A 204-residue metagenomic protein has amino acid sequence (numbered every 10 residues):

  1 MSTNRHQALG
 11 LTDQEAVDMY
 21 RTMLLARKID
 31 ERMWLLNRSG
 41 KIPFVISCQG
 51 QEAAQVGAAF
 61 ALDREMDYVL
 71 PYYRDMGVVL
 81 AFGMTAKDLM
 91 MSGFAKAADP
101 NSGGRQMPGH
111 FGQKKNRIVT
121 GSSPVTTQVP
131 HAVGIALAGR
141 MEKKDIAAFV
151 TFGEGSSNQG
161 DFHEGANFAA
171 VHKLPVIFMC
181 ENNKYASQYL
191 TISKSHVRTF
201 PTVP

Functional and structural regions predicted by a protein language model:
M1-P43: Cofactor-/ligand-binding subdomain signature composed of acidic, glycine-rich, tryptophan-containing flexible loops
S2, A8, T12, V69 (+3 more regions): Generic signal for short, ordered secondary-structure residues within or immediately flanking folded domains
E31, L35-H172, L190-H196, P201-P204: Cofactor-binding active-site loop characterized by glycine-rich and histidine/acidic residues
R74, E181-K184: Short, ordered loop/turn segments at secondary-structure junctions
G153, C180-E181: Active-site flanking residues adjacent to catalytic metal/cofactor-binding acidic residues
P175-V176: Short, proline-centered helix/strand-breaking motifs
K184-L190: Short beta-alpha connecting loops at secondary-structure transitions that line or flank enzyme active sites
